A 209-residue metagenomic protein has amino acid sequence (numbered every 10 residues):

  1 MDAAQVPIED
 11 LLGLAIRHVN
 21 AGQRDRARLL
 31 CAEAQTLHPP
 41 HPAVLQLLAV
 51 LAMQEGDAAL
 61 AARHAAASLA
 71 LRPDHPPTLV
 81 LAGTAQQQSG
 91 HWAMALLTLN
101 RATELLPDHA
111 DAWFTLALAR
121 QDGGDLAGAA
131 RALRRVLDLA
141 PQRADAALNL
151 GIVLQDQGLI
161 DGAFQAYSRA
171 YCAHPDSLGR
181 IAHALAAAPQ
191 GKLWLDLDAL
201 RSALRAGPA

Functional and structural regions predicted by a protein language model:
V6-L37, L47-Q54, T84: Alpha-helical segment of the N-proximal tetratricopeptide repeat
I8, P42-A43, A58, P76-P77 (+4 more regions): Helix-start (N-cap) detector for alpha-helical repeat units in TPR-like alpha-solenoids, especially tetratricopeptide
I16, V50, T84, L118 (+2 more regions): Residue-level recognition of tetratricopeptide repeat
N20-L29, Q54-A67, Q88-R101, G123-R135 (+2 more regions): Structural signature of tandem alpha-helical TPR/SEL1-like repeats, specifically the intra-repeat loop/turn
L47, L81, T115, N149 (+1 more regions): Canonical tetratricopeptide repeat
Q155-G179, L185-P189, R201-G207: TPR/TPR-like (Sel1-like) alpha-helical repeat modules
